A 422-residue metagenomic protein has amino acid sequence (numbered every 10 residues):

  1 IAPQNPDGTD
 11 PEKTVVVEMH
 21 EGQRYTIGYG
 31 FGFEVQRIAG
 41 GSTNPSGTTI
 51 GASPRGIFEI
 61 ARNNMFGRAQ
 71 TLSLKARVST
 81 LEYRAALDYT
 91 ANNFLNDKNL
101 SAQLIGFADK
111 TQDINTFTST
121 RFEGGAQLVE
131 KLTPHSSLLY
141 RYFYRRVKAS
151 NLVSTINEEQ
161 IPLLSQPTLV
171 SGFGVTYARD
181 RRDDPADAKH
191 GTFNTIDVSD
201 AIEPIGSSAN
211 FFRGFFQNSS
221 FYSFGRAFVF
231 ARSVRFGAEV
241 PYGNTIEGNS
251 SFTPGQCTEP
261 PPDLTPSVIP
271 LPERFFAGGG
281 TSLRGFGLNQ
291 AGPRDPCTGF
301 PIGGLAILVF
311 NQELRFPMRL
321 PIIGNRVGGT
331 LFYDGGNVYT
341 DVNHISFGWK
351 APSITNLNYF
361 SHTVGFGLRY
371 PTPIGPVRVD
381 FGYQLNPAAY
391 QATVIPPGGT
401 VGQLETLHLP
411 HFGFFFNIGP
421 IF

Functional and structural regions predicted by a protein language model:
I1-S42, R55-E59, S73-A91, F122 (+4 more regions): Periplasmic polypeptide-binding modules associated with outer-membrane biogenesis and secretion
A2, G30-G32, E59, S73-R77 (+7 more regions): Transmembrane beta-strands of outer-membrane beta-barrel proteins
T9-P11, E21-Y25, A52, F66-R68 (+8 more regions): Short flexible coil/turn linkers enriched for glycine and charged/polar residues that connect secondary-structure
T14-V15, T26, G32-I50, R141-F143 (+4 more regions): C-terminal outer-membrane beta-barrel translocator/porin domains of Gram-negative envelope proteins and their
V17, G56-N64, Y83-L104, F122-K131 (+4 more regions): Feature captures outer-membrane beta-barrel proteins of Gram-negative bacteria and organelles
G22-R24, M65-G67, F94-D97, V129-H135 (+6 more regions): Outer-membrane beta-barrel channels and translocator barrels
T26-G28, T71, N99-S101, S137-L139 (+3 more regions): Membrane-spanning beta-strand positions in outer-membrane beta-barrel proteins
L81-P167, V175: Transmembrane beta-barrel wall of Gram-negative outer-membrane proteins
